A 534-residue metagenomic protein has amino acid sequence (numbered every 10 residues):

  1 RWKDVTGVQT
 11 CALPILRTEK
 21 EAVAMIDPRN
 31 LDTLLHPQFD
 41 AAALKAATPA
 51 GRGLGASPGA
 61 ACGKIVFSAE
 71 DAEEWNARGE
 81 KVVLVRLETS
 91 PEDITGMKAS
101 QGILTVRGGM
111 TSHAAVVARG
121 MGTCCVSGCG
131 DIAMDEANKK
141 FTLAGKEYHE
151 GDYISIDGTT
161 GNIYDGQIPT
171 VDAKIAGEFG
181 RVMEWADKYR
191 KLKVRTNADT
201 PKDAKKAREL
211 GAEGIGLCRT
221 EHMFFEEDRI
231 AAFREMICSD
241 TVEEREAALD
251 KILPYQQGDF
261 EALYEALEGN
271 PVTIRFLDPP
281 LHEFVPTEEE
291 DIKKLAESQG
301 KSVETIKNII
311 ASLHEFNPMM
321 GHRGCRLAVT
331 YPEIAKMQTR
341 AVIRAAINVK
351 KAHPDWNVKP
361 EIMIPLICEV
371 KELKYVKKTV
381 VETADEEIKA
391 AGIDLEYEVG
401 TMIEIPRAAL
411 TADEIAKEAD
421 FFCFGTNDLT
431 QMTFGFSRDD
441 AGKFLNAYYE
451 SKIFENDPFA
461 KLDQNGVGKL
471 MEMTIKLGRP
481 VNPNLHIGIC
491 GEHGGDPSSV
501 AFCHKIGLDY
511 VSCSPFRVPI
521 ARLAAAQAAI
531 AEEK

Functional and structural regions predicted by a protein language model:
R1, Q38, A61, F67-D71 (+3 more regions): Acidic, glycine-rich flexible loop/linker segments
W2-C11: Single conserved hydrophobic/aromatic residue that forms the stacking wall/gate of nucleotide- or nucleobase-binding
L16-R17, A22-S90, G102-I103: Long, charge-dense accessory insertions within large macromolecular proteins
R17-A22, V126, V272-I274, H486-I487: Acidic/polar loop patches that form or flank catalytic/metal-binding clefts of enzymes that bind anionic ligands
T18-E19, T111, S302, E369: Helix N-cap / loop-to-helix initiation motif
A46-W75, D152-Q167, I364-L366, D439-K461: N-terminal-biased segments
W75-G79, M97-K98, A266-E268, A416-K417: Flexible, charged surface loops at secondary-structure boundaries
I175, W185-K534: Conserved alpha/beta-domain cores
